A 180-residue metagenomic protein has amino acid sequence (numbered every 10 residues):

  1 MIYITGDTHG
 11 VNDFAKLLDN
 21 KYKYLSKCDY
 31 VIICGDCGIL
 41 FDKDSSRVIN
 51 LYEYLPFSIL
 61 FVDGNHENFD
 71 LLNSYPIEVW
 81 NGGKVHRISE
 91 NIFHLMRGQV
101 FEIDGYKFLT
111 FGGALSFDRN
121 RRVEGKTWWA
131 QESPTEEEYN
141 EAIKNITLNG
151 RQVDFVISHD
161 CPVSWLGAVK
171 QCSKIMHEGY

Functional and structural regions predicted by a protein language model:
M1-Y3: Extreme N-terminal starter segment of soluble prokaryotic enzymes
T5, G10-I103: Core catalytic region of metal-dependent phosphoesterases/phosphodiesterases, especially metallo-beta-lactamase-like
G83-K84, E90, D104-Y180: Active-site-proximal loop/helix segment associated with metal-binding centers of metalloenzymes
